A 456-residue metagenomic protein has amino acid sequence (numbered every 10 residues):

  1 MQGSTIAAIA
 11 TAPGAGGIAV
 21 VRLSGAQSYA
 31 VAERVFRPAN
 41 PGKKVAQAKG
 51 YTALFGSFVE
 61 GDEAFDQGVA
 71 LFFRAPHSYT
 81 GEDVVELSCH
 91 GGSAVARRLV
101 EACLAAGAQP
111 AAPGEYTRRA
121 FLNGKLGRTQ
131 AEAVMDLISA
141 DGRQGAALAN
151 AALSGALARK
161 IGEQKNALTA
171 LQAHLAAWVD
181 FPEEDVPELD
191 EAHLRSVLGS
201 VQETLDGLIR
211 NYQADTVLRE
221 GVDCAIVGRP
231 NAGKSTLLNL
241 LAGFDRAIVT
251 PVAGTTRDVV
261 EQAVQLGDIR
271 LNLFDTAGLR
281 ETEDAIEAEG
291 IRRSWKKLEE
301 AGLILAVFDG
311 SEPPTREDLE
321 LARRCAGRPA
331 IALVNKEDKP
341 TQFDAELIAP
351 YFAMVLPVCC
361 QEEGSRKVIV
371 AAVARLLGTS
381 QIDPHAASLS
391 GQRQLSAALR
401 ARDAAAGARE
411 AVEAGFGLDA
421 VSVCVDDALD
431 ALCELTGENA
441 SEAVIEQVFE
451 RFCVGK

Functional and structural regions predicted by a protein language model:
M1-A147, A151, G155, I331: A glycine-rich (often HGG/GG-containing) alpha/beta subdomain
Q2-P13, R143-Q265, T282-D284, P313-K456: C-terminal-of-GTPase-core extension/linker across diverse P-loop GTPases
F55-F65, A70-R74, G254-T282, E300: Switch I (G2) and immediately adjacent beta-strands of P-loop GTPase domains
A242, A277-G278, G302, D309 (+1 more regions): Short glycine-/small-residue-rich Rossmann-like dinucleotide-binding loops
L271, L303, I331: Short, Asp-centered acidic motifs that coordinate Mg2+ and/or phosphate in catalytic or ligand-binding sites
L273, V307, L333: Generic enzyme active-site microenvironment
E287-S311: Inter-motif core of Ras-like GTPase G domains
